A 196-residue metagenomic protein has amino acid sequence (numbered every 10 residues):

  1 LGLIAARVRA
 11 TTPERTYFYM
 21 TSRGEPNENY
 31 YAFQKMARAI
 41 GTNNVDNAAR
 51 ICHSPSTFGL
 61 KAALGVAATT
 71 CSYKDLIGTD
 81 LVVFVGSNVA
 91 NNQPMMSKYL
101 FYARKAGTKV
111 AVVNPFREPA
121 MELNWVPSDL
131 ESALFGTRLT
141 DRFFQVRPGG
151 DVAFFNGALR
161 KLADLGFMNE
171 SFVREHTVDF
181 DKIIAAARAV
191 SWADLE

Functional and structural regions predicted by a protein language model:
L1-E196: Catalytic alpha/large subunits of respiratory electron-transfer oxidoreductases, centered on bis-MGD molybdoenzymes
